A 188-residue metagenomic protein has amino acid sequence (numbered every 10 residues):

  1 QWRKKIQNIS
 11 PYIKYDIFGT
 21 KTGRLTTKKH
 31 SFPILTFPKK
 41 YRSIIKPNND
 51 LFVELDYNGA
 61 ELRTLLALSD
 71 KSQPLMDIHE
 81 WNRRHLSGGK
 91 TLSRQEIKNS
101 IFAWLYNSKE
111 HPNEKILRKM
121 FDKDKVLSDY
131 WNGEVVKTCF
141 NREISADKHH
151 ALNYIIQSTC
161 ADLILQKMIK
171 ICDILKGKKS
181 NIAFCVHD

Functional and structural regions predicted by a protein language model:
Q1-L35, N49-L51, G59, I182-H187: Conserved "right-hand" nucleotidyltransferase catalytic core of DNA-directed polymerases
I17-G23, T138-F140, N153-I156, C160: Extended amphipathic secondary-structure runs
T26, I45-K46, I156-Q157: Generic, ordered loop/turn and secondary-structure boundary motif
H30-A151: Helical catalytic core of nucleic-acid polymerases
N58, H149-C172: Conserved pre-motif C helix in the palm subdomain of viral-like polymerases
L163-D188: Active-site palm subdomain of RNA-directed nucleic acid polymerases
